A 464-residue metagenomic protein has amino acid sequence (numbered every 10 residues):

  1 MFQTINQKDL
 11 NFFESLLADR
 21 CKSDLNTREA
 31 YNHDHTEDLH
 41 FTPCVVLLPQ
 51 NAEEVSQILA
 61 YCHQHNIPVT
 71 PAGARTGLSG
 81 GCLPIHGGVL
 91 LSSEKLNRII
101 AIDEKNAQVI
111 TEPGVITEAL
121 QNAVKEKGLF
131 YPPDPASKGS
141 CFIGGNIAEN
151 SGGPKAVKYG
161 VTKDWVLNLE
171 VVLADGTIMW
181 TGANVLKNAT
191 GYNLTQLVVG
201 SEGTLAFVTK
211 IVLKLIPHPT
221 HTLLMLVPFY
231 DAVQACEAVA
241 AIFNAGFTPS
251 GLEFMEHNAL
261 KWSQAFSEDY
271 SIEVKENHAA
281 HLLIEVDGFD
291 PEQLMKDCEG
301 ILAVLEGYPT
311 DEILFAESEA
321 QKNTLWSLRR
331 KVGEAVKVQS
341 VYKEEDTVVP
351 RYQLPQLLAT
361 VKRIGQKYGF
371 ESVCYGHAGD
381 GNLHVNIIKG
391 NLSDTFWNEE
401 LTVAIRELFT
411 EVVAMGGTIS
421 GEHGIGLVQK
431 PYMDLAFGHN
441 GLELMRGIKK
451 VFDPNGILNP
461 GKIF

Functional and structural regions predicted by a protein language model:
M1-A60, G77-A107, A259-S271, E319-D346 (+1 more regions): N-terminal flexible segment immediately upstream of the FAD-binding catalytic core in FAD-dependent oxidoreductases
D19, V413-I425, P454-L458: Alpha-helix capping/hinge segments and adjacent helical runs
S23-Y31, L213, P217, L226-P228 (+3 more regions): C-terminal substrate-recognition/cap domain of FAD-linked oxidoreductases
C62, G203, V385, D453: Conserved, mostly hydrophobic/aromatic
R98-E253, L458-N459: FAD-binding subdomain of flavoenzyme oxidoreductases
T177, K430-F464: Activity-critical C-terminal alpha-helical subdomain
